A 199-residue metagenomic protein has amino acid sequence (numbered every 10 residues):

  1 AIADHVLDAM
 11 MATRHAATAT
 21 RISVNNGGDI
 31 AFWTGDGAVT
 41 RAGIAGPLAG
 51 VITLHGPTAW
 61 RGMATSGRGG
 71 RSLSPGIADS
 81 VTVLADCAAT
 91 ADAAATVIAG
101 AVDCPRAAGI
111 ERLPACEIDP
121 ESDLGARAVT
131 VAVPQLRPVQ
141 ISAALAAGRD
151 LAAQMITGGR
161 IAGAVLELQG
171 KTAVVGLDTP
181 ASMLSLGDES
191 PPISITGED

Functional and structural regions predicted by a protein language model:
A1-L54: A generic, well-ordered mixed alpha/beta core segment in the N-terminal half of proteins
I30, V39-D199: A structural signal for small-residue-enriched, beta-sheet-centric alpha/beta enzyme cores and oligomeric scaffold folds
